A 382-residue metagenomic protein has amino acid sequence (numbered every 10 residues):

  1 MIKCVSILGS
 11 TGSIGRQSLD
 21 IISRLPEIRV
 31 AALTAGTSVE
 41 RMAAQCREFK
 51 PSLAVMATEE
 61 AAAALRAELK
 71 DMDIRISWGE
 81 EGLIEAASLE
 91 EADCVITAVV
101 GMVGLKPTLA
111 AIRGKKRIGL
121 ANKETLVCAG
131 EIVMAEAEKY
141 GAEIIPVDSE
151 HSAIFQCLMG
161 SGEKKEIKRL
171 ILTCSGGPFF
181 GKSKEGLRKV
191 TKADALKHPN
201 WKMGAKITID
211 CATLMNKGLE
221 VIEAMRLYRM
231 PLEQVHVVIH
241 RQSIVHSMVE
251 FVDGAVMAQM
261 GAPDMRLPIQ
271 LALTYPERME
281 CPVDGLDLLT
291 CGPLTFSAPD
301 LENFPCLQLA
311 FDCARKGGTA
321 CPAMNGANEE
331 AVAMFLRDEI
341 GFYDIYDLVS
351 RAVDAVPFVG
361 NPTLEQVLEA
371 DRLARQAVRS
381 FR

Functional and structural regions predicted by a protein language model:
M1-R382: Catalytic, metal-anchored helix/loop core of enzyme active sites in primary metabolism
